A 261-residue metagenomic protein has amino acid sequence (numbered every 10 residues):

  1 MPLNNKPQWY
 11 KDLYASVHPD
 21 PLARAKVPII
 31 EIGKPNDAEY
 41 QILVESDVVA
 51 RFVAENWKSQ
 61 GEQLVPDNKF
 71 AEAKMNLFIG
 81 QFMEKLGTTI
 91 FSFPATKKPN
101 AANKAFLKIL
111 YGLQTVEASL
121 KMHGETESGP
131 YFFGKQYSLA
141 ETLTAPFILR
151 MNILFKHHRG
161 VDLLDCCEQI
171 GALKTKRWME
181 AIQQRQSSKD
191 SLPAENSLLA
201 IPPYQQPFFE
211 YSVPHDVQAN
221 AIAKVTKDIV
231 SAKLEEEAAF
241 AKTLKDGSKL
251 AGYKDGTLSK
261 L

Functional and structural regions predicted by a protein language model:
M1-F132, H215-L261: GST-like domain detector, emphasizing the conserved glutathione-binding G-site in the N-terminal thioredoxin-like
L3-N5, A95, F133, V161-L164 (+1 more regions): Short amphipathic alpha-helical segments embedded in low-complexity Lys/Glu-rich regions
R51, L77-G80, T144, L149 (+1 more regions): Generic alpha-helical structural context detector
P99-N103, K156-I170: Acidic, serine/threonine/proline-rich low-complexity intrinsically disordered regions
A105, I109-G112, V116, F147 (+1 more regions): Alpha-helical packing segments of well-folded alpha/beta enzyme cores
A118-F133, K156-H158, R185-L192: Surface-exposed helix-capping loop/turn segments at secondary-structure junctions
F132-R159, K174, I182: GST superfamily/GST-like fold recognition
I170-I222: A contiguous, mid-protein "functional segment" used to position or interact with cofactors/ions or partner subunits
